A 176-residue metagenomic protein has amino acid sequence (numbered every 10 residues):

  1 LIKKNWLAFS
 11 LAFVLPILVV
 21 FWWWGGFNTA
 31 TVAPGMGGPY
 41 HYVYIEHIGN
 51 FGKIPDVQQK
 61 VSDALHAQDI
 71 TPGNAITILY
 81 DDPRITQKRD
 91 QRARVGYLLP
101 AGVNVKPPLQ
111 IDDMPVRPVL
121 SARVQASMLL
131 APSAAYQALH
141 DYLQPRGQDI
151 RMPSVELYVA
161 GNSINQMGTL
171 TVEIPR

Functional and structural regions predicted by a protein language model:
I2-R176: A solvent-exposed interaction/effector surface
